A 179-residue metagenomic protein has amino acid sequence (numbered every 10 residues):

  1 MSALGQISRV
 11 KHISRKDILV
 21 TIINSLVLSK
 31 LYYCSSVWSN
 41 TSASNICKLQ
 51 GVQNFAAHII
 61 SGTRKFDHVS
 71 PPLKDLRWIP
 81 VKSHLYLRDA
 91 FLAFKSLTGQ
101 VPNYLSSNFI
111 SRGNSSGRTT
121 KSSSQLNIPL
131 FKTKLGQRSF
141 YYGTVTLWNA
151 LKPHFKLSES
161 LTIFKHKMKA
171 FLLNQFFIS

Functional and structural regions predicted by a protein language model:
M1-S179: Hydrophobic/basic alpha-helical segments
